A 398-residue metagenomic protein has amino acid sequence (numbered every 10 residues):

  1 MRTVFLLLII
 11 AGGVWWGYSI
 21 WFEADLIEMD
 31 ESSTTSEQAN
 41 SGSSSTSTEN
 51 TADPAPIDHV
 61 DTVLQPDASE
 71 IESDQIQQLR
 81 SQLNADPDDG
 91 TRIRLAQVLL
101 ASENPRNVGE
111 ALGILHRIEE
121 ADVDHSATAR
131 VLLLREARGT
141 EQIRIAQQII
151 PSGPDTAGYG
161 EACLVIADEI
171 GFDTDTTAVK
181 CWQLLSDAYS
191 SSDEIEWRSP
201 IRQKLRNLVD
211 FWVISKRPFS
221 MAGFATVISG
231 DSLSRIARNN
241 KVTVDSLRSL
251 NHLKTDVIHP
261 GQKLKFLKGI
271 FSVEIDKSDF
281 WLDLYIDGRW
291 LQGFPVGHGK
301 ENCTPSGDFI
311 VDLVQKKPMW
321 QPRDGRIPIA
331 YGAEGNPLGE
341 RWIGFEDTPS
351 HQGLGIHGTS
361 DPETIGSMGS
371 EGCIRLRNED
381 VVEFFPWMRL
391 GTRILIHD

Functional and structural regions predicted by a protein language model:
W21-S73, Q77: Juxtamembrane proline-rich low-complexity "stalk" or linker regions positioned immediately after a signal peptide
D25-T34, L132, G160, E196-S220 (+2 more regions): Extracellular LysM carbohydrate-binding repeats and other cell-envelope/extracellular binding modules
L26-I27, G325-D398: Exported/periplasmic cell-wall-interacting domains
L83-D89, S102-P105, I118-S126, I150-G158 (+2 more regions): Short solvent-exposed coil/turn linkers within tandem alpha-helical repeat scaffolds
G153, V165, E169-F172, A178 (+1 more regions): Primarily a LysM-type cell-wall glycan-binding module
V227, D231-S249, G261, L282: Short alpha-helical segments in extracytoplasmic peptidoglycan/chitin-binding modules and envelope-associated proteins
G269-S360: Gly/Pro-biased beta-strand-loop elements
